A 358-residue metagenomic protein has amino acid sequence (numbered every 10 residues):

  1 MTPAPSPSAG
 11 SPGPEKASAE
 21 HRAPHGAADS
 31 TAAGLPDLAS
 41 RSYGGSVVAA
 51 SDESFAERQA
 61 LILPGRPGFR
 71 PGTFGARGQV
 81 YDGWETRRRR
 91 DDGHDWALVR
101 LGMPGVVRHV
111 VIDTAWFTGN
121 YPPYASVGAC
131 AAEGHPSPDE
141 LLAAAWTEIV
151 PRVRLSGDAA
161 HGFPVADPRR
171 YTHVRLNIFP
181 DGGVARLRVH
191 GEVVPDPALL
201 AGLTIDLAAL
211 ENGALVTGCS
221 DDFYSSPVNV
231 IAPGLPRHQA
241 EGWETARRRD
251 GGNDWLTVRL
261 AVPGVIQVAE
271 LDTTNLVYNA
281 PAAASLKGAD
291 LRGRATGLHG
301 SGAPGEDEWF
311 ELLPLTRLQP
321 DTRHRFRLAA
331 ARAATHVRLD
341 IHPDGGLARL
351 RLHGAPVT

Functional and structural regions predicted by a protein language model:
T2-W96, R100, E192-A261, V277-N279 (+4 more regions): Disordered, acidic Ser/Thr/Pro-rich linker "stalks" and the adjacent N-terminal cap of the next globular domain
S54, P104-V106, F117, A132 (+9 more regions): Conserved beta-strand elements of beta-rich interaction domains across eukaryotes, especially beta-propellers
F74-D82, P136-F163, N229-R248, G297-L328: Intrinsic, low-complexity N-terminal interaction/targeting segments
L101-P104, A145-G183, N253-W255, R259-G264 (+2 more regions): Beta-sandwich interaction modules
G105-W116, L176, V265-N275, L339: A short beta-strand element within beta-rich, extracytoplasmic domains of secreted/secretory-pathway proteins
V107, F179-A214, H342-T358: Exposed low-complexity, polar/acidic, P/S/T/G-rich flexible segments that act as propeptides, protease-susceptible
N120-E133, N279-R292, L352: Short, surface-exposed beta-strand/strand-loop-strand elements in extracellular ectodomains
P122-Y124, V184, I266-V268, P281-A283 (+2 more regions): Exposed beta-strand and adjacent loop surfaces of beta-rich binding modules that mediate intermolecular recognition
